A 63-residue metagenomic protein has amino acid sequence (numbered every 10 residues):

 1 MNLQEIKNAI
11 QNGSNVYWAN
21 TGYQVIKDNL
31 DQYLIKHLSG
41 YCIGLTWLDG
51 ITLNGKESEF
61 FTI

Functional and structural regions predicted by a protein language model:
M1-Q11: Mixed-charge, Lys/Arg-rich low-complexity intrinsically disordered regions
G22-Y33: Short beta-strand-centered aromatic/proline hotspots
I35-H37: SH3/SH3-like beta-barrel fold
C42-I63: Intrinsically disordered, low-complexity, charged/polar segments
